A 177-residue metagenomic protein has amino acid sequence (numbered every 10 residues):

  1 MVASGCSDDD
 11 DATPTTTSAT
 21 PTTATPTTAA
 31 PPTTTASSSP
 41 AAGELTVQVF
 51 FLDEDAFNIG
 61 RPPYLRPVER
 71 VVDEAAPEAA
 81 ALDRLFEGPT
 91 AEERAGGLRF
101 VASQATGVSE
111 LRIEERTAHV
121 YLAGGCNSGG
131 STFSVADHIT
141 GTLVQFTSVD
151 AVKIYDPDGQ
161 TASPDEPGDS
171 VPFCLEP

Functional and structural regions predicted by a protein language model:
A3-P177: Bimodal "functional hotspot" detector
